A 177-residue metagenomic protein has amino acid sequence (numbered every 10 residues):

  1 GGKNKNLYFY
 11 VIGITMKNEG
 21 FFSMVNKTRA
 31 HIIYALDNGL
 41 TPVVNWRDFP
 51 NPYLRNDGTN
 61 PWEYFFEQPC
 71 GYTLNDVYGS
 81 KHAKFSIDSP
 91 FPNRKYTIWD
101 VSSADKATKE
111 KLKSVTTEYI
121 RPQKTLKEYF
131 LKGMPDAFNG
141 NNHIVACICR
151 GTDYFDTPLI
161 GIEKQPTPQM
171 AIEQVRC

Functional and structural regions predicted by a protein language model:
G1-V175: Secretory-pathway glycan-assembly enzymes, especially type II membrane glycosyltransferases that use nucleotide-sugar
